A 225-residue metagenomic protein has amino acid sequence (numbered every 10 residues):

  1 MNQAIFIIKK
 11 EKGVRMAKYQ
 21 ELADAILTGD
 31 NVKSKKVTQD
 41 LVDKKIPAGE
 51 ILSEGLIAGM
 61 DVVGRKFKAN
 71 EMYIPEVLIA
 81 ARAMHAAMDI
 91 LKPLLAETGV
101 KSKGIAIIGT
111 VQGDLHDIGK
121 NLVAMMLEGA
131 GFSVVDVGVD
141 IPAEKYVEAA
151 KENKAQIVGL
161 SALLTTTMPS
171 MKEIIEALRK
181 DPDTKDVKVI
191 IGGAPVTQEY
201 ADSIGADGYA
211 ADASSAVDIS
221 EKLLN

Functional and structural regions predicted by a protein language model:
M1-R15: Short, Lys/Arg-enriched N-terminal segments with co-localized hydrophobic residues within the first ~10-30 amino acids
K12-T98: Long amphipathic alpha-helical segments
D43, P93, E97, E152 (+2 more regions): Secondary-structure boundary motif
L95-Q112: Glycine/charge-rich, flexible interdomain linkers and switch-proximal surface loops that mediate coupling
K101, G119-N121, E128: Cytosolic, long alpha-helical scaffolding segments
V123-A130, V135-A206, S215, I219-E221: Cofactor-cradling patches in redox/metallo enzymes
